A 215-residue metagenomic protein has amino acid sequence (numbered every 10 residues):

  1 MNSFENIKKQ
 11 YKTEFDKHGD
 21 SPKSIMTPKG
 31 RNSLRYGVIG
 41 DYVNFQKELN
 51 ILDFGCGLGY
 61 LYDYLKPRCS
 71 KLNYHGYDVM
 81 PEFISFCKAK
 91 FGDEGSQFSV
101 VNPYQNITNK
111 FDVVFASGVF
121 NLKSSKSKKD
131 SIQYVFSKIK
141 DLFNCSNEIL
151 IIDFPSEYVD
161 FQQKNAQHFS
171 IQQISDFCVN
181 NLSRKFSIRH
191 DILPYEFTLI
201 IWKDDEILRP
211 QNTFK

Functional and structural regions predicted by a protein language model:
M1-D20: N-terminal, positively charged/glycine-rich alpha-helical extensions of SAM-dependent methyltransferases
G30-K47: Conserved alpha-helix/loop element of class I SAM-dependent methyltransferases that forms part of the SAM/SAH-binding
E48-G57: Conserved class I S-adenosyl-L-methionine
Y60-Q97: Class I SAM-dependent methyltransferase SAM/SAH-binding core
Q105-N109: Short conserved loop adjoining the S-adenosyl-L-methionine
V113-K129: A short SAM/SAH-binding and catalytic strip from SAM-dependent methyltransferases
S146-F154: Conserved beta-strand signature within the Rossmann-like core of class I S-adenosyl-L-methionine
Q162-K215: Class I S-adenosyl-L-methionine
